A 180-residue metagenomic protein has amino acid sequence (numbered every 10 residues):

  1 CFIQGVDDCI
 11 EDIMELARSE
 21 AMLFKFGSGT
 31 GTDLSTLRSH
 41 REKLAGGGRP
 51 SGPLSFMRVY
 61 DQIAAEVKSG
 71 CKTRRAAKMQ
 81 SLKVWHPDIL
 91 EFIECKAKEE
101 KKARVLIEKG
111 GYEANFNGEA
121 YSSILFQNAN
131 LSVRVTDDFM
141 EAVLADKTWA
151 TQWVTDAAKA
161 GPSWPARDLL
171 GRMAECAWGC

Functional and structural regions predicted by a protein language model:
F2-C180: Active-site cavity-forming subdomains of large catalytic enzyme subunits
